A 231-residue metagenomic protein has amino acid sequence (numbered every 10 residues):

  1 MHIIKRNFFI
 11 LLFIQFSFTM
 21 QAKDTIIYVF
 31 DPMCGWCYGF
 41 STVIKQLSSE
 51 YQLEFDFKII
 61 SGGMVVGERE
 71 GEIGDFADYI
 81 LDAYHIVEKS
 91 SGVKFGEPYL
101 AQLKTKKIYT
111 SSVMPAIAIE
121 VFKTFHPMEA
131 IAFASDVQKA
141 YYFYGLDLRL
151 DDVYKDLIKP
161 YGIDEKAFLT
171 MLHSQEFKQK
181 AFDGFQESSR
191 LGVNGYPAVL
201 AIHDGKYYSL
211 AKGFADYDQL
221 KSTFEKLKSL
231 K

Functional and structural regions predicted by a protein language model:
M1-F8: Bacterial N-terminal signal peptides that target proteins for export
F13-T19: Hydrophobic h-region of N-terminal signal peptides that target proteins for export in Gram-negative bacteria
Q21-K45, I60: Local sequence-structure signature of Cys/Sec-based thiol-disulfide redox active-site neighborhoods
P32-G35, K106, T110, L146: Conserved aromatic-histidine-acidic binding/catalytic patches
C34, V65, Y207: Surface-exposed, flexible loop/turn segments at secondary-structure boundaries
S41-S49, D136-K231: C-terminal cap of thioredoxin/glutaredoxin-like
S41-Y141: Structural alpha/beta surface segment adjacent to cysteine/selenocysteine redox centers across thiol/disulfide enzymes
